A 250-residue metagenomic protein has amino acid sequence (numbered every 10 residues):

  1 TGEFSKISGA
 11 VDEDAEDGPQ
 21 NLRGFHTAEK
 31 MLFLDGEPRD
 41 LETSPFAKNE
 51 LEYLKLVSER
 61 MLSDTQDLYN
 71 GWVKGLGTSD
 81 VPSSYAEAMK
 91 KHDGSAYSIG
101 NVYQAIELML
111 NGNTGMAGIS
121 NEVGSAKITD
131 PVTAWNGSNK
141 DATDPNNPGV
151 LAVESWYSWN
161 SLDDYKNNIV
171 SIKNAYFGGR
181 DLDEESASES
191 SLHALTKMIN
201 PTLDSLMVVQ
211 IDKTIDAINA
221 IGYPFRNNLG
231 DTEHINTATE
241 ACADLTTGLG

Functional and structural regions predicted by a protein language model:
T1-G250: Mature extracytoplasmic or organellar-lumen-exposed domains after removal of signal/transit peptides
